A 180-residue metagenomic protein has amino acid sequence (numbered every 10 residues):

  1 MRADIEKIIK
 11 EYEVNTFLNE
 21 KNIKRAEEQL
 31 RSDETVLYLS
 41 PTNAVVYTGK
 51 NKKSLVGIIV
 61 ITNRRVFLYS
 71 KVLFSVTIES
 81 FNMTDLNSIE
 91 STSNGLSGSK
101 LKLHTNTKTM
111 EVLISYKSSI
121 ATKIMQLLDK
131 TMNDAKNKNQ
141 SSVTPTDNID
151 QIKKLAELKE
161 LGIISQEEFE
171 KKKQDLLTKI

Functional and structural regions predicted by a protein language model:
M1-R31, T35-Y38, V45-V56, L68-I149: Acidic, Ser/Thr- and proline-rich intrinsically disordered linker/docking segments of eukaryotic scaffolds
S40, G57-T62, A121, A156 (+1 more regions): Small-side-chain structural scaffolding
I61, F67-L68: Short hydrophobic-aromatic micro-motifs
T62-N63, T105: Short loop/turn segments that connect beta-strands within the blades of beta-propeller domains, predominantly WD40
V143-I180: Cys/His-rich metal-coordination motifs, chiefly Zn-binding "fingers/knuckles"
